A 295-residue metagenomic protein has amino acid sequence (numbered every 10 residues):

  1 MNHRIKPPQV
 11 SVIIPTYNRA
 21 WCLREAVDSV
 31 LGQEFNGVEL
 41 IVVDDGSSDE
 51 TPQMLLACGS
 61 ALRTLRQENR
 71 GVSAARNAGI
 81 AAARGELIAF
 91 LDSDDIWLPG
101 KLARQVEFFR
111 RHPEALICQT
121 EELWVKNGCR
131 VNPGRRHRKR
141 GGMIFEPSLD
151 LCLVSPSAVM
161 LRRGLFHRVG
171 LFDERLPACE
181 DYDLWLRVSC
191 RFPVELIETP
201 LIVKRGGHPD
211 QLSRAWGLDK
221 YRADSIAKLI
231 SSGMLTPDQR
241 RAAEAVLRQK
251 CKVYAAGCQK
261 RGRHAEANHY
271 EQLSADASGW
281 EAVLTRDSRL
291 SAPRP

Functional and structural regions predicted by a protein language model:
N2-I5, G206-L290: C-terminal subregions of glycosyltransferases and related glycan-biosynthesis enzymes
N2-K220, D224, S231: Nucleotide-sugar donor-binding/catalytic module of glycosyltransferases that assemble extracellular/cell-envelope
A292-P295: Low-complexity, intrinsically disordered segments with a bias for serine/threonine
